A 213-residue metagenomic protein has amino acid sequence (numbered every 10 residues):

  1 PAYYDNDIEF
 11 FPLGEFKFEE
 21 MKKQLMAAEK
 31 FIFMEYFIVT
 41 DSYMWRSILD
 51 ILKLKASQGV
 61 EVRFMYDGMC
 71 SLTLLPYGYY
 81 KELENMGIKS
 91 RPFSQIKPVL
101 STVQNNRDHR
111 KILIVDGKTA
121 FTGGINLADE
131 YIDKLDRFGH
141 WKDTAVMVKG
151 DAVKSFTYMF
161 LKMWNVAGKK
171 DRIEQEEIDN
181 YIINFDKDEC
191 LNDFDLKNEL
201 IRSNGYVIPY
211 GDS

Functional and structural regions predicted by a protein language model:
P1-S213: Charged, low-complexity intrinsically disordered terminal segments
